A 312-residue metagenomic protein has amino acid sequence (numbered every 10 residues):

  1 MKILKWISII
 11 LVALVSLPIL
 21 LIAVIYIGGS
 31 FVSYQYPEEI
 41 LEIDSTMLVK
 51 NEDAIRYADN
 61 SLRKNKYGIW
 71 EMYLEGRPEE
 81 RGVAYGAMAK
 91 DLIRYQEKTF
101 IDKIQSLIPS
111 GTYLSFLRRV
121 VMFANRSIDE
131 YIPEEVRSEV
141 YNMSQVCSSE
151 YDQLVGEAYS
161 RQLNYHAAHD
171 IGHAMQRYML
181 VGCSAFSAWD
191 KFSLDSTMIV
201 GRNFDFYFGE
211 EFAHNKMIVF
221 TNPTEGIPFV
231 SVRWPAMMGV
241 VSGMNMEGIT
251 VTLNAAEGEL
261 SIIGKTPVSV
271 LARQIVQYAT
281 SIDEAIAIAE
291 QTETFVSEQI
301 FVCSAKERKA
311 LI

Functional and structural regions predicted by a protein language model:
L4-T280: N-terminal mature-domain region immediately after signal-peptide cleavage in secreted/organellar precursors
A272-Q291, F295-S297: A conserved active-site cap/scaffold subdomain adjacent to cofactor or substrate pockets
Q291-T292, E298-I312: Long, well-ordered mid-to-C-terminal structural blocks that present hydrophobic/aromatic surfaces
